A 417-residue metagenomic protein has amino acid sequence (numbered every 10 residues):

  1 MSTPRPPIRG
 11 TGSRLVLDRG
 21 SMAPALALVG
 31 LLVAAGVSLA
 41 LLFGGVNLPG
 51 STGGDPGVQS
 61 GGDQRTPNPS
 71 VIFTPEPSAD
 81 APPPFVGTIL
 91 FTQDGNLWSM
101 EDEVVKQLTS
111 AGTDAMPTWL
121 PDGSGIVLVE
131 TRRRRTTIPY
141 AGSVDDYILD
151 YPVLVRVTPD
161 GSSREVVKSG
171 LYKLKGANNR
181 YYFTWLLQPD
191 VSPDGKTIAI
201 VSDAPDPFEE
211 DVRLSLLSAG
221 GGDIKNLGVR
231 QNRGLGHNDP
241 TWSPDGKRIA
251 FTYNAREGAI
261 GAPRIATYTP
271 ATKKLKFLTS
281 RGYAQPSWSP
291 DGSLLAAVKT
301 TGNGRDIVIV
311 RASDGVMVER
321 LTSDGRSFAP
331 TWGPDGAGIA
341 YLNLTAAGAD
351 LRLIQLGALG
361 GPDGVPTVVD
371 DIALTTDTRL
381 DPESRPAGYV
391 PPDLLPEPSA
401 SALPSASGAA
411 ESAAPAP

Functional and structural regions predicted by a protein language model:
S2-P417: Sequence signature of WD/YWTD-type beta-propeller architectures
